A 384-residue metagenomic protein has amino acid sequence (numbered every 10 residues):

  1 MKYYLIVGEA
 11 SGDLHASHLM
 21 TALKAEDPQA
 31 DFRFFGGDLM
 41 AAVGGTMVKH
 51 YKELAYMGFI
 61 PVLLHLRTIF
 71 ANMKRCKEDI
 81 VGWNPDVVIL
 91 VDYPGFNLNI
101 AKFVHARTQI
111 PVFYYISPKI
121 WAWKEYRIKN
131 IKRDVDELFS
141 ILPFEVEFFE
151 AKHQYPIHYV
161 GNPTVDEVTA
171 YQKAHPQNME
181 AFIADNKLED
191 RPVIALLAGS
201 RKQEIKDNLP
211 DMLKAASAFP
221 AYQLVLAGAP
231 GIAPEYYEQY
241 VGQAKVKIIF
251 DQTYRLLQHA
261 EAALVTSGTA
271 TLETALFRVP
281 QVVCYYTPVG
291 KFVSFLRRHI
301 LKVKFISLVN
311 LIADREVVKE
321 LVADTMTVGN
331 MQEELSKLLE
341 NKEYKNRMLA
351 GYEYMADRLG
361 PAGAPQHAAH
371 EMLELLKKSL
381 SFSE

Functional and structural regions predicted by a protein language model:
M1-E384: Nucleotide-activated sugar donor-binding and catalytic core shared by glycosyltransferases and related lipid-linked
